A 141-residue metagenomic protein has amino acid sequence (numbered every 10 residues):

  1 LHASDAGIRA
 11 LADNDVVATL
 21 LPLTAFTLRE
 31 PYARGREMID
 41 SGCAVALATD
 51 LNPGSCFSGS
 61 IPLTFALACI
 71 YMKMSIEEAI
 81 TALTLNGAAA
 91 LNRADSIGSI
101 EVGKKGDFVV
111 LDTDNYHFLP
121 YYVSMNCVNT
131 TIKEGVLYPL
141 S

Functional and structural regions predicted by a protein language model:
L1-S96, L137: Active-site-adjacent C-terminal substructures of enzyme catalytic domains
I8-R9, R36-E37, I100-E101, P120 (+1 more regions): Short secondary-structure boundary/capping segments
A46-T49, A88-A89, A94-P120: Structural signature of the urease/amidohydrolase superfamily beta/alpha-barrel
L83-L85, K105-S141: C-terminal cap of metal-dependent C-N hydrolases
